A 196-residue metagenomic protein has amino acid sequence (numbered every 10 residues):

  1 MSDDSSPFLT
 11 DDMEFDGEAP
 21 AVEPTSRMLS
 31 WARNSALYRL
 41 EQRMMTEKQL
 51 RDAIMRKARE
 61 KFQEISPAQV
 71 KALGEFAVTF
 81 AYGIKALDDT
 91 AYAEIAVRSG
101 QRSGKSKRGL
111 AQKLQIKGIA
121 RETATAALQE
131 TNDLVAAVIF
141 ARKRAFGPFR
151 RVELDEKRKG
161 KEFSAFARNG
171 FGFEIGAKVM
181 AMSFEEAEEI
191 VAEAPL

Functional and structural regions predicted by a protein language model:
M1-L196: An alpha-helical, amphipathic repeat domain used for nucleic-acid recognition, typified by the mTERF helical solenoid
